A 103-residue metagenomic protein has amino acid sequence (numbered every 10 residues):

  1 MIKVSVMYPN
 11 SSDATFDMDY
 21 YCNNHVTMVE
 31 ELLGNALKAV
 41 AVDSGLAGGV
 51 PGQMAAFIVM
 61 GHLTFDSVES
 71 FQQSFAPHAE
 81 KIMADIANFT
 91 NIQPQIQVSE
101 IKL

Functional and structural regions predicted by a protein language model:
M1-L103: Macromolecular interaction modules
